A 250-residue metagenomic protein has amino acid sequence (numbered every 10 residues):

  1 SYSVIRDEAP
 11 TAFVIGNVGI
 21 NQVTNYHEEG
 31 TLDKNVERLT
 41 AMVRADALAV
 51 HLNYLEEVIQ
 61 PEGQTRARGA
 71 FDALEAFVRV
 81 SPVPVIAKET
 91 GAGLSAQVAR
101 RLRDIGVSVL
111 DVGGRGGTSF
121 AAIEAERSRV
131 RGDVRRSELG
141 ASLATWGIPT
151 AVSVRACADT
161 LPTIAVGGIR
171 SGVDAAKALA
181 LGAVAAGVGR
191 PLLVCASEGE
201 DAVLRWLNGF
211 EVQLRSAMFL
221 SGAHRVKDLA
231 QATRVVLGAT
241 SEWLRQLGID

Functional and structural regions predicted by a protein language model:
S1-R101, I105, S119, E124 (+1 more regions): Active-site entrance/lid segments in N-terminal catalytic domains of soluble metabolic enzymes
Y2-V14, A70, S108-D111, V130-R136 (+2 more regions): Short, structured secondary-structure boundary patches
V4, R38, A76, R101 (+7 more regions): Alpha-helical scaffold segments in soluble metabolic enzymes
P10, A41-R44, R79-P82, D104 (+7 more regions): Generic secondary-structure signature for well-ordered alpha-helical cores
A12-T40, W146-V166, R170, S221-A239: Electropositive, surface-exposed helix/loop patches at the edges of structured domains that serve as adaptable
L32, A67-A70, W146, T150 (+2 more regions): Generic structural signal for well-ordered, non-membrane alpha-helical segments in soluble metabolic enzymes
R68-E198: Glycine-rich phosphate/ribose-binding loops and adjacent secondary-structure elements that form binding surfaces
L192-D250: C-terminal extensions of enzymes
